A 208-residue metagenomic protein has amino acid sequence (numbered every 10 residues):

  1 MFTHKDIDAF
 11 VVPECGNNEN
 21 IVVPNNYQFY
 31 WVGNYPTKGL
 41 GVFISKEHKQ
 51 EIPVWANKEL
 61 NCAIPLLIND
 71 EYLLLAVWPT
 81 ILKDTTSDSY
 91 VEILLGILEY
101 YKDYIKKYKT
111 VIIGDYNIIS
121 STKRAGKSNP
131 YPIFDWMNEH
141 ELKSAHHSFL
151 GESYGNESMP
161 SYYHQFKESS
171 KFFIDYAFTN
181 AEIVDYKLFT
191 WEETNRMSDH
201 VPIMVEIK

Functional and structural regions predicted by a protein language model:
M1-N20, L74, I97-R124, A145 (+3 more regions): Active-site beta-strand/loop signature of hydrolases that rely on acidic residues for catalysis
A9-L82: Structured beta-strand-rich core segments of catalytic domains in phosphoester-bond hydrolases
N17-I21, L82-D84, I119-S121, G151-Y154: Active-site environment of divalent metal-dependent phosphoester hydrolases
N25-W31, E47-N57, E141-F149, I183-E193: Short secondary-structure junctions
Y35-E51, E157, Y163-D185, I207-K208: Conserved beta strand-loop-helix elements of the APE1-like EEP
V77-L94, S120-K123: Surface-exposed cleft-lining segments at the edges of enzyme active sites
I93-I174: Metal-dependent phosphoesterases centered on the DNase I-like endonuclease/exonuclease/phosphatase
H164-K167, E192-R196: Short proline/glycine-enriched turn/loop segments at secondary-structure junctions
